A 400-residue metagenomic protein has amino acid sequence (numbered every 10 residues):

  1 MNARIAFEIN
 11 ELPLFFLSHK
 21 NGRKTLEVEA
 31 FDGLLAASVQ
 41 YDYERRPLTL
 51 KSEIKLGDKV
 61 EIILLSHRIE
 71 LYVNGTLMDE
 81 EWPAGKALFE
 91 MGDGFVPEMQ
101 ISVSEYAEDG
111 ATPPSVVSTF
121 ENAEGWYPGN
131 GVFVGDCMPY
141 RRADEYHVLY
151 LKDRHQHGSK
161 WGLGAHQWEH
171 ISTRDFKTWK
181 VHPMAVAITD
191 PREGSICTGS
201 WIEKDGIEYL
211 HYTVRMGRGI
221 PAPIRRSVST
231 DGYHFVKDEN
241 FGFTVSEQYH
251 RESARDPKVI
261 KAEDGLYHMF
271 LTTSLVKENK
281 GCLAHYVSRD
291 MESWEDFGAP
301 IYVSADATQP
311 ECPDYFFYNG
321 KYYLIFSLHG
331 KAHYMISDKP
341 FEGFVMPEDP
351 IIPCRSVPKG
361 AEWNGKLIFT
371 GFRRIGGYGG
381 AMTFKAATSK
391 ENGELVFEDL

Functional and structural regions predicted by a protein language model:
M1-E11, I62-L64: Short hydrophobic/aromatic patches on beta-strands that form ligand-binding or substrate-lining surfaces
F16, R23-V28, L34-K55, K59-V60 (+5 more regions): Beta-rich carbohydrate-recognition and catalytic domains
H67: Basic DNA-binding region of bZIP-type proteins
K258, P358-K359: A generic local secondary-structure boundary/capping motif
A361-W363: Mobile "lid/hinge" segments at catalytic clefts and subdomain interfaces of large enzymes
